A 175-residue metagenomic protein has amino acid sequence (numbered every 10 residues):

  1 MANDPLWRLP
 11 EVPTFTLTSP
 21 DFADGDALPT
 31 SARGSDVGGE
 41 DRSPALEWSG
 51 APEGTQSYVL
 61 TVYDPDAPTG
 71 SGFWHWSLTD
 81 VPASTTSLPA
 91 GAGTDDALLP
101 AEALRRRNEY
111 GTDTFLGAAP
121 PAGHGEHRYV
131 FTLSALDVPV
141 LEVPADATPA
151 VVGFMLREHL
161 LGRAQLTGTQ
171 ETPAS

Functional and structural regions predicted by a protein language model:
M1-S175: N-terminus-centered regions that define maturation/targeting leaders and the start of the first functional domain
